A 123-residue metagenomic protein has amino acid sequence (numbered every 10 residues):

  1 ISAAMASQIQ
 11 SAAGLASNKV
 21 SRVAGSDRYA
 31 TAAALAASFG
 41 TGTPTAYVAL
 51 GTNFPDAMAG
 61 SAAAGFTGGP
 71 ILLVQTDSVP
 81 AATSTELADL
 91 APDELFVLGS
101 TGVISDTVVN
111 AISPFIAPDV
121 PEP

Functional and structural regions predicted by a protein language model:
I1-P123: Extracellular glycan-binding segments that recognize GlcNAc-based cell-wall polysaccharides
